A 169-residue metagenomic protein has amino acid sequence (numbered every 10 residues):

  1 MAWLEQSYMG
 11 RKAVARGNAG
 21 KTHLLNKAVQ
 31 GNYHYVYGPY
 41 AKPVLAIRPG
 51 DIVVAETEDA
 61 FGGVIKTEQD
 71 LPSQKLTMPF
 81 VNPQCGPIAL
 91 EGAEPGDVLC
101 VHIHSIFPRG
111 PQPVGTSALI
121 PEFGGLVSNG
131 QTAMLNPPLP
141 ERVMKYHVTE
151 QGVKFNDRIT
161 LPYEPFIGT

Functional and structural regions predicted by a protein language model:
K12-L76: N-terminal, Lys/Arg-enriched amphipathic/low-complexity engagement segments that precede the first folded domain
Y40-A41, Q84-P87: Short, solvent-exposed loop/turn positions at domain surfaces that link secondary-structure elements or cap domain
I47, L90-A93: Short, well-ordered loop/turn sites that connect or cap secondary structure elements
G50-D51, E94-D97: Surface-exposed loop/turn positions
A55, V98-V101: A generic structural signal for residues embedded in beta-strands
K66-V81, C85, P113-N129: Short, compositionally biased
I106-T169: Intrinsically disordered, low-complexity linker/loop segments enriched in Gly/Pro and charged/polar residues
